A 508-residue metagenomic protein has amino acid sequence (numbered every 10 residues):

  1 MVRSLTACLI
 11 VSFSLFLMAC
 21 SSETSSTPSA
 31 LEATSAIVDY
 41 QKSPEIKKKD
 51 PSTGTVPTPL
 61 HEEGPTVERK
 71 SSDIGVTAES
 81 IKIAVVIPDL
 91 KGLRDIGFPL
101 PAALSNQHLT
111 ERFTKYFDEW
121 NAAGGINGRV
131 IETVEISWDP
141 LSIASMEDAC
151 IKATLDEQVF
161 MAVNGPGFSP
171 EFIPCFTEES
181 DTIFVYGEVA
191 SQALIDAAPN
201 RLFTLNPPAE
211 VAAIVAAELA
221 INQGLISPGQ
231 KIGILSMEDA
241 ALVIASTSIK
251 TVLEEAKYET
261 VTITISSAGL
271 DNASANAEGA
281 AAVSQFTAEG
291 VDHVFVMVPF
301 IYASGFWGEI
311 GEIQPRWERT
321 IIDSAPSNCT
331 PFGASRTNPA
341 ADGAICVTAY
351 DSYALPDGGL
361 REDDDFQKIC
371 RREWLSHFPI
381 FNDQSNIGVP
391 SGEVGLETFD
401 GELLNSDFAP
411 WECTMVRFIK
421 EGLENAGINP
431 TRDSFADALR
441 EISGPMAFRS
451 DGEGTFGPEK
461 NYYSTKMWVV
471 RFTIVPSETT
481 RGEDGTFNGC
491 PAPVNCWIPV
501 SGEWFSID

Functional and structural regions predicted by a protein language model:
F16-A19: C-terminal motif of bacterial Sec signal peptides marking the signal peptidase cleavage site
S21-E23: Bacterial signal peptide processing site
P28-K152: N-terminal extracellular/periplasmic Venus flytrap/periplasmic-binding protein-like
S35-K70, I74, D342, S443-D508: Solvent-exposed, acidic/polar segments of extracytosolic/periplasmic ligand-binding ectodomains
Q107-E111, A122-P199, T204-N206, S267-A277 (+1 more regions): Beta-alpha junction/loop-to-helix N-cap segments that form part of ligand/metal-binding clefts
V159-L270, E318-V347, D351-A354: Extracytoplasmic ligand/sensor domains, especially the bilobed periplasmic-binding protein
N206, I310-C413, V500-W504: Extracellular/periplasmic periplasmic-binding protein-like sensory domains
I387-P410, V416, K420-R481: Segments of small-molecule ligand-sensing domains
